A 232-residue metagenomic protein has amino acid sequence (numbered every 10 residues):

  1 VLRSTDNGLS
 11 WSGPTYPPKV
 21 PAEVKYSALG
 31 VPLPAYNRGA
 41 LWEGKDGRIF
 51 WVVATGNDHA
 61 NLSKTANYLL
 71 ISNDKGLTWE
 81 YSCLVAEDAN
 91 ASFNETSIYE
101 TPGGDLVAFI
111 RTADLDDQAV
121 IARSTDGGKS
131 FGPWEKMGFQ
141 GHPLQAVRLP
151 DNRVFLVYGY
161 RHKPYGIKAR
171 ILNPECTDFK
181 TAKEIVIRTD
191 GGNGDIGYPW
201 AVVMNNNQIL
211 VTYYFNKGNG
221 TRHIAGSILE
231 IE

Functional and structural regions predicted by a protein language model:
V1-E232: Asp-box/BNR beta-propeller blade signature and adjacent active/binding-site loops in extracellular glycan-interacting
